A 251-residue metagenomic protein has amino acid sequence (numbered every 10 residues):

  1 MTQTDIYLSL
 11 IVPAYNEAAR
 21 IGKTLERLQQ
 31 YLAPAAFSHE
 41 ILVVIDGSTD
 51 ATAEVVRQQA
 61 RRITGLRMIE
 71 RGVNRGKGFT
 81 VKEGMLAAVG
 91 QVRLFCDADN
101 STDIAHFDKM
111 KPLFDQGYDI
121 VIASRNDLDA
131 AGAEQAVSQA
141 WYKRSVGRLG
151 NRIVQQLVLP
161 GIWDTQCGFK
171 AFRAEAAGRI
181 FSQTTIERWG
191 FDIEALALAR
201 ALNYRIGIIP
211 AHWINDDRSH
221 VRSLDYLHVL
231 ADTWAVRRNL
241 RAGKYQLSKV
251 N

Functional and structural regions predicted by a protein language model:
M1-Q30, F37: N-proximal low-complexity "stem/linker" segments adjacent to membrane-targeting elements
M1-Y7, A133-E134, L157-P160, Q183-N251: Hydrophobic helical membrane-anchoring modules
I6-L8, Q29-V43, A51, T64-R67: Short loop->beta transition adjacent to catalytic acidic/histidine clusters or analogous donor-positioning motifs
E17-R20, S48, K77, D103: Donor nucleotide-sugar binding loop of glycosyltransferases
H39-L42, A53-A87: Conserved donor nucleotide-binding strand/loop of the catalytic core
I45-E54, N100: A conserved acidic beta->alpha catalytic loop
R71-A87, V92, I104-W189, D216-L224: Acceptor/aglycone-binding surface of glycosyltransferases and processive sugar-polymer synthases
